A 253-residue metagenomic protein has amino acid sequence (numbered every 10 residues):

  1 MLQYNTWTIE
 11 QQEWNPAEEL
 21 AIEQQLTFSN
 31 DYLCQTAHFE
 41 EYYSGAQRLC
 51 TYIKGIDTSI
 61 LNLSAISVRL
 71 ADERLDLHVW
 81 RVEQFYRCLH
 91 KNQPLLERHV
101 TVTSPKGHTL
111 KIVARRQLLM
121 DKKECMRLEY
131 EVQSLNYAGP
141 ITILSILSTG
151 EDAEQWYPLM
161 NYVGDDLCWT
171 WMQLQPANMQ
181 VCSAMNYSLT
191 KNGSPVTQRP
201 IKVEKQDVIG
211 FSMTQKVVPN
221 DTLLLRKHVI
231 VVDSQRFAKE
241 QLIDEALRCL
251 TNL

Functional and structural regions predicted by a protein language model:
M1-Q24, Y32, A37-H38, Y43 (+1 more regions): Acidic/polar, glycine-enriched structural segments that form the non-catalytic walls/loops of the carbohydrate-binding
